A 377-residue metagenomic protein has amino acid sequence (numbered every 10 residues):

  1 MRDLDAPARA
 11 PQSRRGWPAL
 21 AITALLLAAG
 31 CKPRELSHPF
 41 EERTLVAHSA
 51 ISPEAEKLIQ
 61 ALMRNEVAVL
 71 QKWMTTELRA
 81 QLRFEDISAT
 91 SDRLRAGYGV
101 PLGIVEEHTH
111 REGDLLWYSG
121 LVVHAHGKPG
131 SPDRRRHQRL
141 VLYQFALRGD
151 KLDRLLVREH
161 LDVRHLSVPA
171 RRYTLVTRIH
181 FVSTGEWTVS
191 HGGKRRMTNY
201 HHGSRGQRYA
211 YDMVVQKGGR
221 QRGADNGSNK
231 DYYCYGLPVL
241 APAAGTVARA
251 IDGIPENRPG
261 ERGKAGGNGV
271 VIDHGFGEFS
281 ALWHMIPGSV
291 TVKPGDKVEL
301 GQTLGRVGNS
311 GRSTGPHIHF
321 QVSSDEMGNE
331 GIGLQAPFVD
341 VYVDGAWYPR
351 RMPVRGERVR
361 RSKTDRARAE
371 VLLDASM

Functional and structural regions predicted by a protein language model:
A19-A28: Bacterial N-terminal signal peptides
C31-R64: Short, low-complexity N-terminal intrinsically disordered segments enriched in polar/charged residues
R64-L78: Short, well-ordered alpha-helical segments enriched in acidic and aromatic residues
A89-A146: Surface-exposed, charged secondary-structure patches
R135-R171: Short beta-strand edge/turn micro-motifs at domain boundaries
T174-T177, T188-G192, T198-H202, V290-E299 (+1 more regions): Acidic, glycine-rich catalytic/binding loops that coordinate metals and/or anionic ligands
Y233-C234, P242-P287: Zn2+-dependent peptidoglycan hydrolase active-site motif and core
P238-A250, T291-V307: Short, well-structured beta-strand-loop connectors
